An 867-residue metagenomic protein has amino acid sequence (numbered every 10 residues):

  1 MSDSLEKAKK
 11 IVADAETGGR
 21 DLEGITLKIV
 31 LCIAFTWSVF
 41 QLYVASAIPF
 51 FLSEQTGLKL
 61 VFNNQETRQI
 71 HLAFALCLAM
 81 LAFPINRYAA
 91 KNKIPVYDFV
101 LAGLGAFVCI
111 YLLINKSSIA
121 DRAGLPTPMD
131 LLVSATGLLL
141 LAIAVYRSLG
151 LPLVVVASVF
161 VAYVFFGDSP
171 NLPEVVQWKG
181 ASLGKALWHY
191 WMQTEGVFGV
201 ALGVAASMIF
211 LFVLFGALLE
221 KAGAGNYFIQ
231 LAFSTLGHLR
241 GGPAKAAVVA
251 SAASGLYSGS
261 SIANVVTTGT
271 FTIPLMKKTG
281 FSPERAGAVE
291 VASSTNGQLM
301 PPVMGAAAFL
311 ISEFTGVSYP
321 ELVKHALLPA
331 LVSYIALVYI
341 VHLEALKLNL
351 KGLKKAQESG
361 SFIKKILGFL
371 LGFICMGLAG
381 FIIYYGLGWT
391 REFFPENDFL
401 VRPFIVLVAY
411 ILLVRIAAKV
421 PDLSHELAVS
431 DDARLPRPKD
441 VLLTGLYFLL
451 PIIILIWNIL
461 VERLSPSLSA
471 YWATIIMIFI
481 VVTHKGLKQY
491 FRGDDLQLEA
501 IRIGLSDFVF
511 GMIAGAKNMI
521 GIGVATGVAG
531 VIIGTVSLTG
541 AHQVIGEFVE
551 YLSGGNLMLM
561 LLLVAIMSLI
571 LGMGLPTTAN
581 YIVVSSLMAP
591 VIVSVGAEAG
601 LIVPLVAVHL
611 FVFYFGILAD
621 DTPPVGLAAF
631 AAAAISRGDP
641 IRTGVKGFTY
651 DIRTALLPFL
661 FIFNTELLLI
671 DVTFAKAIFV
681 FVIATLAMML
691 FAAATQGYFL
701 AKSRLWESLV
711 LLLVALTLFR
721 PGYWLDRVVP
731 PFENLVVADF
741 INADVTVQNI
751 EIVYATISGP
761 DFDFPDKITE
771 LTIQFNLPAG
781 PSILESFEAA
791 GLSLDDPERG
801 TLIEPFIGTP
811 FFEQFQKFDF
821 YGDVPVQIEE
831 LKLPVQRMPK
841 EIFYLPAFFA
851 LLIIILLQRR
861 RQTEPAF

Functional and structural regions predicted by a protein language model:
M1-D121, L131-A135, A336, A715 (+1 more regions): Conserved, well-structured core domains of diverse proteins
S2-I25, A34-F35, K324-N518, F630-F719 (+2 more regions): Long, contiguous bundles of hydrophobic transmembrane helices that form the permeation core of multi-pass
G24, T56-I70, K91-V96, R122-M129 (+9 more regions): Interfacial loop-to-helix junctions that mark the boundaries of transmembrane helices in multi-pass membrane
S53-G57, M376-V408, E598-L601, Y723-L851: Low-complexity, proline/glycine-enriched hydrophobic segments characteristic of transmembrane helices
P128-L132, E195-M208, T235-V248, T279-R285 (+6 more regions): Membrane-interfacial loop-to-helix junctions in multi-pass transporters
I143, R147-S148, S158-F160, G167-P173 (+10 more regions): Core transmembrane alpha-helical segments of multi-pass membrane transporters/permeases
F215-L218, A253-S254, T295-M300, A525 (+7 more regions): Hydrophobic transmembrane alpha-helices
I229-G297, V303-L310, G316, T577-F615 (+1 more regions): Hydrophobic transmembrane alpha-helices that form the pore/transport pathway of multi-pass ion and small-solute
